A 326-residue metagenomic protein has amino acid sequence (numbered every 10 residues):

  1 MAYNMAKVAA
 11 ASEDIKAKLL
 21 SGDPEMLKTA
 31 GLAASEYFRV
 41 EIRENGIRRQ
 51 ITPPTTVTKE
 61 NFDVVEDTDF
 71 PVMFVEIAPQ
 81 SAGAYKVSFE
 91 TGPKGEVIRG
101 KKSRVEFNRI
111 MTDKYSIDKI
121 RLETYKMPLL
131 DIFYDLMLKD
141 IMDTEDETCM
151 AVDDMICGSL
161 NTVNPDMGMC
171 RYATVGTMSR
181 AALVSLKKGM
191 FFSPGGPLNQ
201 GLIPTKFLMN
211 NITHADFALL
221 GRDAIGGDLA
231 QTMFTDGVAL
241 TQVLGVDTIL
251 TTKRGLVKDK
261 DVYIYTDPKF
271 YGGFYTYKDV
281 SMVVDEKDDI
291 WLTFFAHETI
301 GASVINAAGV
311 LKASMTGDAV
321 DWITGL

Functional and structural regions predicted by a protein language model:
M1-I47: N-terminal alpha-helical "arm" segments
Y3, L20-S21, E25-K28, L220-L326: Sequence/fold signature of self-assembling virion shell proteins
K7-D14, V105-M111, G158: Short, compositionally biased low-complexity segments
E36-M111: Assembly/oligomerization interface modules of large self-assembling protein complexes
V64, D113-Y115, A313: Generic detection of short hydrophobic beta-strand segments and adjacent strand-loop junctions
T112-K114, P204, W291: Broad gene-expression machinery/nucleic-acid interaction feature
T112-S193, W322-G325: Alpha-helical scaffold segments that mediate packing/assembly in large oligomeric complexes
G158-G237: Extended, solvent-exposed, turn-rich assembly/linker loops in the middle of proteins
